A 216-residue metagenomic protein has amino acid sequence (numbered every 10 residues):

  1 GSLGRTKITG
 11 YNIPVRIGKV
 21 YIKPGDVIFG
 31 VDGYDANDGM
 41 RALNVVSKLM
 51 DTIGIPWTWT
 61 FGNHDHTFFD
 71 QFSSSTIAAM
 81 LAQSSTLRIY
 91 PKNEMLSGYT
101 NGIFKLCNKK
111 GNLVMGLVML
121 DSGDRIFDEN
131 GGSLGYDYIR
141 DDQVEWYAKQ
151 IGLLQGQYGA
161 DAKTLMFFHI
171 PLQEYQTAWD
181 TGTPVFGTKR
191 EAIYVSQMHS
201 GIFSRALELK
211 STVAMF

Functional and structural regions predicted by a protein language model:
G1-M40, V45: N-terminal active-site segment of His-dependent metallophosphoesterases
L3, F29-D32, W59-Q71, R125-D128 (+2 more regions): Active-site environment of divalent metal-dependent phosphoester hydrolases
Y11-I13, Y21, D26, G62 (+4 more regions): Divalent metal-coordination and catalytic microenvironments
K19, D26, G54, T164 (+1 more regions): Conserved acidic residues
D35-A36, F72, G131-G132, W179-D180: Short coil/turn segments at secondary-structure boundaries
R41-G159: Extended active-site neighborhood of metal-dependent phosphoesterases/phosphodiesterases
G116, G132-F216: His/acidic metal-ligating clusters that form di-metal
